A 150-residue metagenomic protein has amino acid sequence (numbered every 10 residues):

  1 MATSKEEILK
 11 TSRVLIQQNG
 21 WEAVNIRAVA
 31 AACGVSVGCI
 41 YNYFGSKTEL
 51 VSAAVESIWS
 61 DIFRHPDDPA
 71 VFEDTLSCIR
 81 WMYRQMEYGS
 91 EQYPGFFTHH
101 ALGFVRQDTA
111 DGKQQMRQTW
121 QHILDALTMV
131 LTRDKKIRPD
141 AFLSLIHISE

Functional and structural regions predicted by a protein language model:
M1-A2, R13, R27-A28, S57 (+1 more regions): Recognition helices and adjacent regulatory flanks at domain boundaries
M1-T3, D140-A141: N-terminal intrinsically disordered/low-complexity leader segments
E7, T11-E49, A53: Helix-turn-helix
N25, G95-H100, P139-A141: Short, hydrophobic secondary-structure boundary micro-motifs
A53, D67-Q92: Hydrophobic alpha-helical connector segments
E56-I62: Short, basic, alpha-helical segments at the C-terminal edge of helix-turn-helix-like DNA-binding modules
G89-Q92, H99, Q107-I137: Amphipathic alpha-helical packing segments from all-alpha helical-bundle domains
S144-E150: Residue-level detector of conserved catalytic or cofactor/ligand-binding positions in enzyme active sites
